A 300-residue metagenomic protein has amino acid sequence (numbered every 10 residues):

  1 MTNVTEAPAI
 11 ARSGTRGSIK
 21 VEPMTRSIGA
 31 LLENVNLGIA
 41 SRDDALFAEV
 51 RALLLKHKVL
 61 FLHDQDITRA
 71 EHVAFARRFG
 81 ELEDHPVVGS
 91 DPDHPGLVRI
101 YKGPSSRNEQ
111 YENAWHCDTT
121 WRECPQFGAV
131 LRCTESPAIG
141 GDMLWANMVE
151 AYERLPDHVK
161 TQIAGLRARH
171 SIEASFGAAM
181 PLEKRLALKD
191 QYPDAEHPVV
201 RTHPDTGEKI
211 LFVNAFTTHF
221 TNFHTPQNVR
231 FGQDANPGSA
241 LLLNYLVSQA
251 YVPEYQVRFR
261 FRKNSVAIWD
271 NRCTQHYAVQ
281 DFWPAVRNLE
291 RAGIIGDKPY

Functional and structural regions predicted by a protein language model:
T2-V266, N271-Y300: Non-heme Fe(II) oxygenase catalytic core, chiefly the N-lobe of the double-stranded beta-helix
